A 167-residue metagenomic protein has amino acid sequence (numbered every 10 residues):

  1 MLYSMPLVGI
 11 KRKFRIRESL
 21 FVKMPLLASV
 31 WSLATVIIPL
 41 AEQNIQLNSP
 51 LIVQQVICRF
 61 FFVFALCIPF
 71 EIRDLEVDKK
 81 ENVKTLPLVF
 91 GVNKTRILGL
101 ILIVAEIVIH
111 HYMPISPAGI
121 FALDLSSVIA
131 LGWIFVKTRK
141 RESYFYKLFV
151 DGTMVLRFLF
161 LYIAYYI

Functional and structural regions predicted by a protein language model:
M1-G9, L33, F60-R73, I129-F135: Transmembrane alpha-helical segments that form the membrane-embedded catalytic/substrate-channel core of multi-pass
M1-L2, I16-E18, P50, Q55 (+4 more regions): Charge-biased, low-complexity intrinsically disordered regions
M1-V8, L100-F145: Transmembrane helix-loop-helix
M5-S29, T85-T95, F135-L159: Interhelical loop and helix-boundary elements at the membrane-water interface of polytopic inner-membrane proteins
K13-R15, R59, V77-V89, V108-I115 (+1 more regions): Short juxtamembrane and helix-loop transition motifs at transmembrane-helix boundaries in membrane proteins
L26-I38, R96-I107, M154: Core segments of transmembrane alpha-helices that mediate helix-helix packing or line hydrophobic substrate/ligand
T35-I57, V108-G119, Y162-I167: Helix-coil boundary and interhelical linker segments in multi-pass alpha-helical membrane proteins
F60-I103: Solvent-exposed interhelical
